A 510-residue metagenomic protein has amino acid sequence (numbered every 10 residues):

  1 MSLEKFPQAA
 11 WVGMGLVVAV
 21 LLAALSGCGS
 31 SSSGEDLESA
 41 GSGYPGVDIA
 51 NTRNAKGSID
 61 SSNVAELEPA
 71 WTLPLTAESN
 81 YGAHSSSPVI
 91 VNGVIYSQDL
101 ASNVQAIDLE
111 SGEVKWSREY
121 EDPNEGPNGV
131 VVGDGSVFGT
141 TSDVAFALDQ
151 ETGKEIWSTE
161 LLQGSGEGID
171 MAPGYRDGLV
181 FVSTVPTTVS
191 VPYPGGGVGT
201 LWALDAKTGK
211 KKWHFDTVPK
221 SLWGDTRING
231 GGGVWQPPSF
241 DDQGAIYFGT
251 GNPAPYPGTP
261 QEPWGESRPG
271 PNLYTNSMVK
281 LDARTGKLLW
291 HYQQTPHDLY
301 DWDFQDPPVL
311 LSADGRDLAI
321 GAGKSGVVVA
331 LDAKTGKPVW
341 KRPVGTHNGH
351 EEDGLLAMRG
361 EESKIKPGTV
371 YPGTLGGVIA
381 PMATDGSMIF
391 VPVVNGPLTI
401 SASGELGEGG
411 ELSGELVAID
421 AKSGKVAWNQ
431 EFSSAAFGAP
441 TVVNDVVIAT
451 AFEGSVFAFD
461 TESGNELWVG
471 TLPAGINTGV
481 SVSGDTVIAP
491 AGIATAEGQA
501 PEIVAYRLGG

Functional and structural regions predicted by a protein language model:
A24-G27: C-terminal motif of bacterial Sec signal peptides marking the signal peptidase cleavage site
G29-S31: Bacterial signal peptide processing site
G34-A70, E405, E411: Blade/loop signatures of beta-propeller domains
S39-V47, Y81-N103, D122-A145, G168-P194 (+8 more regions): Repeat-blade elements of multi-bladed beta-propeller folds
A70, E113-S117, K154-S158, K212-W213 (+4 more regions): A structural motif specific to WD40 beta-propellers
T72-E78, Y120-P123, E160-G164, H214-I228 (+2 more regions): Surface-exposed loop and turn segments in beta-propeller and other repeat-based domains that flank or scaffold
D108-S111, D149-T152, A206-T208, A283-T285 (+4 more regions): Short loop/turn segments that connect beta-strands within beta-propeller blades
D298-L299, N348-H350, A357-I365, E431-G438 (+1 more regions): Conserved blade-ending motifs and adjacent loop-strand segments that build the rim/top face of beta-propeller domains
